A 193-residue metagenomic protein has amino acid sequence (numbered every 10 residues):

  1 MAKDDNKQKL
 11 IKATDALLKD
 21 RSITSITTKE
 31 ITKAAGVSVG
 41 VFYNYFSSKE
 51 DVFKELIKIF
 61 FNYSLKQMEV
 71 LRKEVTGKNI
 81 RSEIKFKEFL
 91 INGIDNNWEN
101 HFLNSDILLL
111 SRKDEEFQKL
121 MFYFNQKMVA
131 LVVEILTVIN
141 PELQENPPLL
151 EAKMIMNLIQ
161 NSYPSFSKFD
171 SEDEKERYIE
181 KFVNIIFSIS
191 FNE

Functional and structural regions predicted by a protein language model:
K3-T14, I31, L56-F60, S64-M68 (+1 more regions): Generic hydrophobic, amphipathic alpha-helix propensity
K9, L17-D51, E55: Helix-turn-helix
A13-L17, N92, L158: Short amphipathic alpha-helical elements of helix-turn-helix/winged-helix folds
E55, E69-W98, E151-I155, E176: Hydrophobic alpha-helical connector segments
N62-V70, N96-E99, E115-N140, L149-K153: Amphipathic alpha-helical packing segments from all-alpha helical-bundle domains
K87, I91, Q126-T137, A152 (+3 more regions): An amphipathic alpha-helix signature
N96-E116, P164-K168: Amphipathic alpha-helical segments used for helix-helix packing
I139-N184: Hydrophobic/aromatic-rich alpha-helical bundle segments in the mid-to-C-terminal region
